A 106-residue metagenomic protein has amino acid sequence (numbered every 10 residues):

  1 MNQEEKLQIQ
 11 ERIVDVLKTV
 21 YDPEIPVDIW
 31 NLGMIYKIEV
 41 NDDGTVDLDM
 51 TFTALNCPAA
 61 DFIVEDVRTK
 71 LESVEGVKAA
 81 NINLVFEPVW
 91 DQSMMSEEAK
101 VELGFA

Functional and structural regions predicted by a protein language model:
M1-A106: Domain-level signature for proteins that mediate thiol-based redox and metal-cofactor handling
